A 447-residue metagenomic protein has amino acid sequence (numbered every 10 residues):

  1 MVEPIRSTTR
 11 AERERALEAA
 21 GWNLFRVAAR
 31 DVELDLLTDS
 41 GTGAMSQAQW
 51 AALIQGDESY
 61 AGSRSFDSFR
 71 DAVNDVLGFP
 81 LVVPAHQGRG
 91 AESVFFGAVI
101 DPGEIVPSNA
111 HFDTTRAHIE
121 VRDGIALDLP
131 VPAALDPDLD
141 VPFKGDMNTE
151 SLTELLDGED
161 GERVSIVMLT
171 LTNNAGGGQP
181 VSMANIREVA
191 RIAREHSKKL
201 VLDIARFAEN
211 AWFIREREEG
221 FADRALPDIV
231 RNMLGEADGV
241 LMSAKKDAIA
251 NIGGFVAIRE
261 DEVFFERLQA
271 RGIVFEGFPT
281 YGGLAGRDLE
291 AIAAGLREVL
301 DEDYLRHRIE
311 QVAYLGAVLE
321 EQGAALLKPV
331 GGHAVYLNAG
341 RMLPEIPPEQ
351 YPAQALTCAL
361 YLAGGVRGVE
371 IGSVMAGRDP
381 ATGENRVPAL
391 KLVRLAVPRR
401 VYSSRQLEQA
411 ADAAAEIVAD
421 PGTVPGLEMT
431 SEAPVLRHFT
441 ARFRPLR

Functional and structural regions predicted by a protein language model:
V2-A28, E33-G43, Q49, E58-A61 (+3 more regions): Conserved PLP-enzyme active-site core in the AAT-like
R6-T9, A355-L362, A415-I417: C-terminal, active-site-flanking charged/polar segments
I252, H333, K391-L395: Short amphipathic alpha-helical segments
I258-E260, L337-G340, V397-R399: Short beta-strand-to-loop capping motifs
V263-F264, P344-P352, R400-Q409: Short, conserved charged micro-motifs
T280-C358, L362-A389, P425-P434: Conserved small-domain helix->loop->beta segment predominantly found in fold-type I
M375-R447: PLP-dependent enzyme catalytic core of the Aspartate aminotransferase-like
